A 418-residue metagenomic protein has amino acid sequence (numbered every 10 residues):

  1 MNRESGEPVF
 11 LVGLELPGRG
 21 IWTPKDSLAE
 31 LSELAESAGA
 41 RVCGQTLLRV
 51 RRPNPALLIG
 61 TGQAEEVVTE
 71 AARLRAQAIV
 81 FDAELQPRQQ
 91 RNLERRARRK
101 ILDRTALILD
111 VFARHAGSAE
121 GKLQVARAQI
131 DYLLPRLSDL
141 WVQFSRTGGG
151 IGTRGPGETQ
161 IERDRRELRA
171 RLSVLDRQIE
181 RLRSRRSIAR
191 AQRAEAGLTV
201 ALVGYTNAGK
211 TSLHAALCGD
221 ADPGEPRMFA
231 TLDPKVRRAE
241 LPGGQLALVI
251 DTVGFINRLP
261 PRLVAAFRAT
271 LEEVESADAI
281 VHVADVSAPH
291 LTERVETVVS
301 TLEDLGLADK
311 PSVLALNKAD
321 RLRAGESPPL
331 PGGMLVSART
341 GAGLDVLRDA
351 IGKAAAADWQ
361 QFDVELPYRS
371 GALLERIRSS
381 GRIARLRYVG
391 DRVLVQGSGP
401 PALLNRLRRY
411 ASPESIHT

Functional and structural regions predicted by a protein language model:
M1-D110, I416-T418: N-terminal accessory targeting/assembly segments
M1-V12, T23, S32, D131 (+6 more regions): C-terminal-of-GTPase-core extension/linker across diverse P-loop GTPases
P17-T23, P53-L57, H115-E120, T159-Q160 (+4 more regions): Flexible beta-alpha connector loops of hexameric P-loop NTPases
L28-S37, V68-R73, E84-R99, G244-L246 (+1 more regions): Conserved C-terminal guanine-recognition region of P-loop GTPase G domains, centered on the G4
T105-L109, M228-F229, A338-G341: Short, acidic/turn-prone active-site loops that include or flank metal/cofactor- and phosphate-binding residues
A106-A128: Short alpha-helix plus adjacent loop in nuclease-associated cores
R186, A191-L198, A216-L248, I256-A269 (+2 more regions): Switch I (effector-binding) loop of TRAFAC-class P-loop GTPase G-domains
